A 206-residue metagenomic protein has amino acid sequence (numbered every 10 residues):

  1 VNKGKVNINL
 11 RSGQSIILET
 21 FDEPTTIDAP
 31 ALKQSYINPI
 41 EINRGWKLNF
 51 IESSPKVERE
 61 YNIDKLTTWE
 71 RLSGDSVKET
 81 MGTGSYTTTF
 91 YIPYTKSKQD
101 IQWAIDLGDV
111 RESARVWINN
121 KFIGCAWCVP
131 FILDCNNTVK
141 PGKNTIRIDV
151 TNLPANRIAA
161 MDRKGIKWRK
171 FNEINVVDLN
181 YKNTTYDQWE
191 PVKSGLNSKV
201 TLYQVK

Functional and structural regions predicted by a protein language model:
V1-V6, R111, W117-I132: Solvent-exposed beta-strand/loop surfaces of large extracellular or lumenal domains
N2-T26: C-terminal beta-strand-rich structural cap/linker in extracellular carbohydrate-active enzymes
I8-S12, C125-W127, N137-K140: Short proline/glycine- and polar residue-rich coil/turn motifs
T25-T83, V139-K206: An acidic-aromatic loop/edge-strand motif
T80-Y94, F131-L133: Short beta-strands within extracellular/lumenal beta-sheet-rich domains
F90-I92, K96-N119, A126, I146-V150: Aromatic-lined ligand-binding clefts that engage carbohydrates, nucleic acids, or primary amines
I101, C135, K140-G142: A glycine-anchored, Pro-Gly-centered beta-turn/N-cap motif
D109, A114-I123, E173-V176, N197 (+1 more regions): Disulfide-rich extracellular domains of secreted proteins
